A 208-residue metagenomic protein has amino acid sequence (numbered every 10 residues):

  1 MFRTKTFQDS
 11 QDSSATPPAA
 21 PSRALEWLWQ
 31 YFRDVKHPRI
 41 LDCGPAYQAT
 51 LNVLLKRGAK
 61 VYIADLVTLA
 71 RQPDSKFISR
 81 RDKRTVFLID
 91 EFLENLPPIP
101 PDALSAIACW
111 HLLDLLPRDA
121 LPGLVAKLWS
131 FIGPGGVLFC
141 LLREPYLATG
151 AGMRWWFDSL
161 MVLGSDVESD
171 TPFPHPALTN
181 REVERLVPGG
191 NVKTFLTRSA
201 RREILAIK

Functional and structural regions predicted by a protein language model:
M1-I40, Y47-P98, V137-K208: Class I (Rossmann-like) S-adenosyl-L-methionine-dependent methyltransferase catalytic domain, capturing the SAM-binding
C43-A46, C109-W110, I132, C140-L141: Short His-Asn-centered micro-motif
T50, A120-L121: Residues at alpha-helix caps and immediate loop-helix transition turns in enzyme cores, especially N- and C-cap
P98-P101, S130: Short, conserved, surface-exposed binding loops centered on an aromatic residue
L104-A120: A short SAM/SAH-binding and catalytic strip from SAM-dependent methyltransferases
P122-P134: A short glycine-rich, Lys/Arg-flanked "PGG" loop and its adjoining helix->strand segment in the class I
